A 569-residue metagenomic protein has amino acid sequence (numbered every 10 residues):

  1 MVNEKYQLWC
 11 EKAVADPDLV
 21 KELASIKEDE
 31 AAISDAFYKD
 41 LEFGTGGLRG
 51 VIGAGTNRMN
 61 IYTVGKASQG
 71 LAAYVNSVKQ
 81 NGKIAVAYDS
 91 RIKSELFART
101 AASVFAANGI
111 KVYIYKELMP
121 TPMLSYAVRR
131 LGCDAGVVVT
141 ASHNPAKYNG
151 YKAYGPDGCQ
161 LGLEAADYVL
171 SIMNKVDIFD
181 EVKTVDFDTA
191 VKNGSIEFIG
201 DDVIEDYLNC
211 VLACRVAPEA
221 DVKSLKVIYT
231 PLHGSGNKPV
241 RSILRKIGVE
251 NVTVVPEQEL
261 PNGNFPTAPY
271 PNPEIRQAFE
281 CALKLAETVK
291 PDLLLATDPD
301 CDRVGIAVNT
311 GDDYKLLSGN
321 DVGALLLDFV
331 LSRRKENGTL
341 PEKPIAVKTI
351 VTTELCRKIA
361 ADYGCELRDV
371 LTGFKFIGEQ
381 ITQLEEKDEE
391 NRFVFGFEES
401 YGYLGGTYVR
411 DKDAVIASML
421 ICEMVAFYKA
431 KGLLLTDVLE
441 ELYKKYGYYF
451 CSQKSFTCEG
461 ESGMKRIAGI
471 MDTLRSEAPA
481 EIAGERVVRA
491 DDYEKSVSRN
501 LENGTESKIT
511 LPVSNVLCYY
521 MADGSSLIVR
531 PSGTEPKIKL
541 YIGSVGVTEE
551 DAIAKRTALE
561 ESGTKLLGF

Functional and structural regions predicted by a protein language model:
E4-A101, N108, A190-V191, I196-S224 (+1 more regions): An N-terminal, well-structured beta->alpha segment
A32-F37, L41, N149-E280, L285: Gly/Ser/Thr-enriched, mixed-charge loops and adjacent short helices that form phosphate/oxyanion-binding elements
F37-N57, A141-N144, P231-P239, I243 (+4 more regions): Conserved phosphate/anionic-ligand binding catalytic regions in large, soluble enzymes, centered on
K83-D89, K226-Y229, N309, L404 (+1 more regions): Short glycine-rich or small-residue beta-strand-to-loop segments that form or flank ligand, phosphate, metal/Fe-S
A85-Y148, R245-I306: N-terminal small/polar loop signature for handling phosphorylated ligands or for N-terminal nucleophile
P156-C159, S171, D177, K284-K348 (+1 more regions): Replace "Mg2+/Mn2+-dependent" with "divalent metal-dependent
E287, P291-L293, D313, R333-R530 (+3 more regions): Phosphate-binding and adjacent anionic-ligand microenvironments
